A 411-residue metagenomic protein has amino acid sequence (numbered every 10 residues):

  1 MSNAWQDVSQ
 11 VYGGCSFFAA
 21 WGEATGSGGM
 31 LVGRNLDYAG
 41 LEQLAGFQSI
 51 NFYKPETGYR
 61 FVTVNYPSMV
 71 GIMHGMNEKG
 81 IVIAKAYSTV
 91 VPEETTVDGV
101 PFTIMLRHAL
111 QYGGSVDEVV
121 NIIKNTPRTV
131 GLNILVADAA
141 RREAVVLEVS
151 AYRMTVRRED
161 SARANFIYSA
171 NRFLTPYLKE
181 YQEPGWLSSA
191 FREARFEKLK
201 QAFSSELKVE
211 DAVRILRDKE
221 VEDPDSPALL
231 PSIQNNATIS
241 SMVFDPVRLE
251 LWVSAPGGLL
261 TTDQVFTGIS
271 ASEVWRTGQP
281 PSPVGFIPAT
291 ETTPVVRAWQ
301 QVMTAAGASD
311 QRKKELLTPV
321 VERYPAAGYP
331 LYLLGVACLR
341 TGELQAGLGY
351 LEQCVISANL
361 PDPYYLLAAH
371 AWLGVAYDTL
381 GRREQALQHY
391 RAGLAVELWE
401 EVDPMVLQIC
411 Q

Functional and structural regions predicted by a protein language model:
M1-G14, L110, G114-A144, Y152-M154 (+5 more regions): C-terminus-biased signal that marks the final domain/tail of proteins
M1-P101, T129-N133: A contiguous strand-loop segment
R34-L36, Y66-P67, A86-Y87, A139 (+3 more regions): Fold-independent oxyanion-binding glycine-rich loops and adjacent beta-strand/coil segments at enzyme active sites
T95, M105-A109: Second-shell loop/turn segments in exported
N121, G349, E384, Q388: Replace "anionic and nucleotidyl ligands
A327-P330, I356-L367, A395-I409: Boundary/linker segments of alpha-helical solenoid repeat arrays
G374-Q385, C410-Q411: Alpha-helical linker/edge segments of TPR/alpha-solenoid repeat scaffolds and analogous pre-/post-domain helices
